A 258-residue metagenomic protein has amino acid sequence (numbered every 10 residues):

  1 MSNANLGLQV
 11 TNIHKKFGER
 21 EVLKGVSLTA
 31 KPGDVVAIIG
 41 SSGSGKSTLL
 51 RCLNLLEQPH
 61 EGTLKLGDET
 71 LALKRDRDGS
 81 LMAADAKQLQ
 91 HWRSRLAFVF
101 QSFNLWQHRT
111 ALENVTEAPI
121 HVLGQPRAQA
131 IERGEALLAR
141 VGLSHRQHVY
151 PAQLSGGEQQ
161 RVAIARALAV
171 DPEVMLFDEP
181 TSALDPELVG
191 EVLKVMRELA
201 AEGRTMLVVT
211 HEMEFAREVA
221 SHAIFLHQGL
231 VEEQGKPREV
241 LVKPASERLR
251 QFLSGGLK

Functional and structural regions predicted by a protein language model:
I39-S41: The feature captures the beta-strand-to-loop junction immediately N-terminal to the Walker
G62-D78: Conserved ABC transporter NBD signature motif
V149-A152, V170, E202: Conserved signature/switch motifs of ABC ATPase nucleotide-binding domains
M175-D178: Catalytic Walker B motif of ABC-type/P-loop ATPase nucleotide-binding domains
Q234-G235: ABC ATPase "signature
